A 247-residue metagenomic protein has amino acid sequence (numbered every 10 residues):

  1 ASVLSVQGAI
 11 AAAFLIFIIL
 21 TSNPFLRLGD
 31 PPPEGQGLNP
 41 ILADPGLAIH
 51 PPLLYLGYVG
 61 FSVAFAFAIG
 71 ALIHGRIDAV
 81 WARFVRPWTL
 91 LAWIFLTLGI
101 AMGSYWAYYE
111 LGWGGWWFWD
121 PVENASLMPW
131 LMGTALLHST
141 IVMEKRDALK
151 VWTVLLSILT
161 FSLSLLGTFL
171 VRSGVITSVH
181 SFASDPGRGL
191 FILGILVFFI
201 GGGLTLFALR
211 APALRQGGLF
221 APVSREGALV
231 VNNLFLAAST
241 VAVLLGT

Functional and structural regions predicted by a protein language model:
A1-G246: Polytopic transmembrane helical bundles with strong interfacial aromatic enrichment
